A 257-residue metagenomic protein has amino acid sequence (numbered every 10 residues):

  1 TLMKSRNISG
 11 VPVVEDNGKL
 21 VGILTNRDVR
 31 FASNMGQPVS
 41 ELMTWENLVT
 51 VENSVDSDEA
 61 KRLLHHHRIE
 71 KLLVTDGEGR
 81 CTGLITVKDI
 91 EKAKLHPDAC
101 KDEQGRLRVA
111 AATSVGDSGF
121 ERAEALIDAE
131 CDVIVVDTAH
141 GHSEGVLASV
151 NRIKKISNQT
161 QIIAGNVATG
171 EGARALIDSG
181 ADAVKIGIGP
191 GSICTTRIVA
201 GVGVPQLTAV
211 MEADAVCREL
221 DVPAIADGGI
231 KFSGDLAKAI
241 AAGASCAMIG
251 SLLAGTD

Functional and structural regions predicted by a protein language model:
T1-L2, V13-E15, L20-I23, N34-H66 (+2 more regions): Bateman/CBS regulatory modules and CBS-like beta-alpha motifs in cytosolic regions of diverse proteins
I8, P12, L20-M35, I69 (+3 more regions): Short beta->alpha transition motifs characteristic of CBS
G10-P12, T50-V51, K71-L73, A112-S114 (+4 more regions): Catalytic beta/alpha-barrel core
V51-D56, T75, A111-D117, I163-G172 (+1 more regions): Glycine-rich beta-to-alpha transition loops that act as phosphate-gripper elements at the mouths of alpha/beta enzyme
G77, C131-S143, D182-A200, G229-D257: Glycine-rich phosphate-binding active-site loops on the catalytic face of alpha/beta enzymes
R80-C100, S118-R122, T138-I162, A168-D178 (+1 more regions): Active-site-adjacent beta->alpha loops and helix N-cap segments on the catalytic face of soluble alpha/beta enzymes
D102-A112, R152-A168, A183, V216-G228: Short beta-strand/loop segments at the ligand-binding rim of alpha/beta enzyme cores
G119-F120, A125-E130, V150-K155, V199-A241 (+1 more regions): Active-site/ligand-binding-proximal alpha/beta "capping" segment
